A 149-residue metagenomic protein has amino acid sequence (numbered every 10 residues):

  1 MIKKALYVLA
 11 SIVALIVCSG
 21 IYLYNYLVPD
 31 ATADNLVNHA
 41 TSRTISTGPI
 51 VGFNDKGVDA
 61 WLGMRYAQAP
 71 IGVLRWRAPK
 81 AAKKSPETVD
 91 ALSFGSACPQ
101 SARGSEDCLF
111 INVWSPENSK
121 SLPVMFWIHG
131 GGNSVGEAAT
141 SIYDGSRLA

Functional and structural regions predicted by a protein language model:
I2-K3, I16-A149: Non-catalytic accessory segments of hydrolases
L6-A14: Hydrophobic H-region at the start of alpha-helical membrane spans
